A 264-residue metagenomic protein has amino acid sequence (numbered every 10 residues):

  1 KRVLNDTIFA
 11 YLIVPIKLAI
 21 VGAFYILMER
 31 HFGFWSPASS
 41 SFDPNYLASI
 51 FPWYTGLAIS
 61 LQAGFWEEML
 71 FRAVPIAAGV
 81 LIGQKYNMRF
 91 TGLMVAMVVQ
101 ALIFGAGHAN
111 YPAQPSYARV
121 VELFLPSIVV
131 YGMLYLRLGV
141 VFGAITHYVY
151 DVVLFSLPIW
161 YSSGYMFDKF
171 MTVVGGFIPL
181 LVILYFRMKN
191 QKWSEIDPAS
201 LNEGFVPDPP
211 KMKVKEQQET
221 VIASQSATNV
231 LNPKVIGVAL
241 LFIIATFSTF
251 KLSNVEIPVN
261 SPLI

Functional and structural regions predicted by a protein language model:
K1-F9, Q84, Q191-L231: Membrane-interfacial, low-structure loops and terminal tails that flank and connect transmembrane helices in multi-pass
K1-G64, V80-Y86, N254: Juxtamembrane helix-loop-helix connectors linking adjacent transmembrane helices in multi-pass membrane enzymes
N5-G22, T220-N254: Internal/C-terminal transmembrane anchor helices
I26-W35, Q114, M188-P198, S253-E256: Juxtamembrane/interface segments at transmembrane-helix termini
P44-S49, Y135, P207-D208: Luminal/periplasmic active-site loops of membrane-embedded glycosylation enzymes
I50-D197: Transmembrane helix-loop-helix hairpins at the membrane interface of multi-pass integral membrane proteins
V255-L263: Alpha-helical transmembrane signal-anchor/signal-peptide segments
